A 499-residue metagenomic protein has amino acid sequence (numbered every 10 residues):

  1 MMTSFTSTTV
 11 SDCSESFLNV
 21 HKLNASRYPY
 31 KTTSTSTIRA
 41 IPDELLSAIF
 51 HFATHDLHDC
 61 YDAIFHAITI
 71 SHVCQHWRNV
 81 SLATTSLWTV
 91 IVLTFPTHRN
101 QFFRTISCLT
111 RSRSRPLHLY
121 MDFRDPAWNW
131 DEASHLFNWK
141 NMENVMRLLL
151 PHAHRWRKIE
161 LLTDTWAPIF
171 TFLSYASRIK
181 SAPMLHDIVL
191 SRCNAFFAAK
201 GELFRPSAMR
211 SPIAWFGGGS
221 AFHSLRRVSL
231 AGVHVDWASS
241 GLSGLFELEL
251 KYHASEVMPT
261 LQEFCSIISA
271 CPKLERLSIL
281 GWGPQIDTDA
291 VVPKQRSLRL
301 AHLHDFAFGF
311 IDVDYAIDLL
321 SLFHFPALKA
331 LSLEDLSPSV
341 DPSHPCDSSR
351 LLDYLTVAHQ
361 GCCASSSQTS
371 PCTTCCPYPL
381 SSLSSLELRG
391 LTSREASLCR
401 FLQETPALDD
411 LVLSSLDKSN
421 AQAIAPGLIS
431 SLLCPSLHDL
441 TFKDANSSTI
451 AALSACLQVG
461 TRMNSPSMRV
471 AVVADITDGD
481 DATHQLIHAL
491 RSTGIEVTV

Functional and structural regions predicted by a protein language model:
M1-V499: Leucine-rich repeat
